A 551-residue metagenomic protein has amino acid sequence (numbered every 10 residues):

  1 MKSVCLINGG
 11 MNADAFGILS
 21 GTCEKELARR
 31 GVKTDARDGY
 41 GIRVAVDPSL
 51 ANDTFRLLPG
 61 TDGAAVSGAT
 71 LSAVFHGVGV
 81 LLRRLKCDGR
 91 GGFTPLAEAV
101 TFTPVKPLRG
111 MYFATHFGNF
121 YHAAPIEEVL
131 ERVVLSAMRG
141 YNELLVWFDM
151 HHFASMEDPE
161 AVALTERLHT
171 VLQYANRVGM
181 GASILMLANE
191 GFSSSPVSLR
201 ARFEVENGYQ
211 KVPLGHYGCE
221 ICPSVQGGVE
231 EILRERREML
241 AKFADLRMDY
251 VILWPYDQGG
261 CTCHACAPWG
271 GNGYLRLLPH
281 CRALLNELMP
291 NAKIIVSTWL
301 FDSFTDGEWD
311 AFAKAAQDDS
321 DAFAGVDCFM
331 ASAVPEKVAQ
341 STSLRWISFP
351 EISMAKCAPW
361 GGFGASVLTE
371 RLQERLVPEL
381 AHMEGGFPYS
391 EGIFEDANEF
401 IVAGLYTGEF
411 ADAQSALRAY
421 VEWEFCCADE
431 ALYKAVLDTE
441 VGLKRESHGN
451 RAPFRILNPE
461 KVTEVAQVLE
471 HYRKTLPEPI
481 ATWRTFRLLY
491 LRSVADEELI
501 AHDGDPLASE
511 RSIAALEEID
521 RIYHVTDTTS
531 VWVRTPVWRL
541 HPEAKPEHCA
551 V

Functional and structural regions predicted by a protein language model:
M1-R109: Contiguous, structured surface segment used for ligand recognition
I7-A13, A65-S67, G118-H122, D158-P159 (+1 more regions): Second-shell loop/turn segments in exported
E26, L135-M138, Y174, L284: Alpha-helical scaffold elements within enzyme catalytic domains, especially in hydrolases
T70, K86-G92, T115-H116, N142-L144 (+3 more regions): Catalytic-core regions of glycoside hydrolase
A99-F120, V212-Y217: N-terminal small/glycine-rich loop or linker at the start of catalytic domains across soluble metabolic enzymes
I126-M150: Catalytic domains of carbohydrate-active enzymes, especially glycoside hydrolases
T407-A466: Charged, amphipathic alpha-helical linkers/stalks
E440-V531: C-terminal functional modules
